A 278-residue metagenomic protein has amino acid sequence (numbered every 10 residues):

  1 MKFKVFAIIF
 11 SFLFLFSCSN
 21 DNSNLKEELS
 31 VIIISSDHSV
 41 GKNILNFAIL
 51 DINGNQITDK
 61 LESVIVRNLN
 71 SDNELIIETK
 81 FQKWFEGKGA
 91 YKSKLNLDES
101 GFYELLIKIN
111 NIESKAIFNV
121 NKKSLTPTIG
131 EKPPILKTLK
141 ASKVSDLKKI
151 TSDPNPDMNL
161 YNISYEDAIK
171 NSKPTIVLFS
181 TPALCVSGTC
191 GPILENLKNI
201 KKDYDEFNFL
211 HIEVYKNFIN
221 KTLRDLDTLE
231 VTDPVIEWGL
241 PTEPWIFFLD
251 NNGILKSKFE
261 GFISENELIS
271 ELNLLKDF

Functional and structural regions predicted by a protein language model:
K2-I9: Sec-dependent signal peptide recognition, specifically the positively charged N-region followed immediately by
F14-S17: C-terminal motif of bacterial Sec signal peptides marking the signal peptidase cleavage site
D21-D98, L106-I150: Contiguous segments within soluble domain cores/interaction surfaces
P134, A141-S145, K256-F278: Thiol-/selenol-based redox modules, centered on thioredoxin-like and closely related oxidoreductase domains
D146-T151, D157, Y165-V186: Short active-site neighborhood of thiol/selenol oxidoreductases, capturing the structured segment around
S187-D203: Typically the conserved alpha-helix immediately C-terminal to a functionally engaged Cys/Sec in thioredoxin-like
H211-E243, F247-L255, E271-L275: Thioredoxin-like thiol-disulfide oxidoreductase module
